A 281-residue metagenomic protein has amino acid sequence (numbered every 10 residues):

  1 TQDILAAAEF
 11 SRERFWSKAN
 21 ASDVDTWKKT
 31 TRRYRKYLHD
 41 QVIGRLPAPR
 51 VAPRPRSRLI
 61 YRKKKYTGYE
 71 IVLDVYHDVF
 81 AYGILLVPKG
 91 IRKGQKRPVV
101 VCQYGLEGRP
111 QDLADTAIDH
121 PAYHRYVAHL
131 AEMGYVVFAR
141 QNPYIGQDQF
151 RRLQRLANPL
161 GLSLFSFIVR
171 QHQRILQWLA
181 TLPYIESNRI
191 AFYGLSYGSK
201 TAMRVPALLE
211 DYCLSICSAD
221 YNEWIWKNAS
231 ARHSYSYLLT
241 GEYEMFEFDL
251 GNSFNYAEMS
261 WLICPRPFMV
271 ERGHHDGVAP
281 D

Functional and structural regions predicted by a protein language model:
A7-V87: Non-catalytic accessory segments flanking enzyme active sites
Y76-H77, Y104-R109, S196: Active-site glycine-rich loops that stabilize anionic/oxyanionic intermediates across multiple enzyme folds
R92-T181, W226-A231: Cap/lid segment of the alpha/beta-hydrolase catalytic domain
F167, L214-M259, H274-D281: Mobile cap/lid helix-loop segments that gate and shape the active-site cleft of serine hydrolases
Y184-S196: Alpha/beta-hydrolase fold nucleophile elbow
G194-P206: Glycine-rich nucleophile elbow surrounding the catalytic serine of serine-hydrolase chemistry
A207-C213: Conserved hydrolase catalytic core segment
I263, V270-R272: Short beta-strand/loop motif that positions the catalytic acidic residue of the alpha/beta-hydrolase fold
